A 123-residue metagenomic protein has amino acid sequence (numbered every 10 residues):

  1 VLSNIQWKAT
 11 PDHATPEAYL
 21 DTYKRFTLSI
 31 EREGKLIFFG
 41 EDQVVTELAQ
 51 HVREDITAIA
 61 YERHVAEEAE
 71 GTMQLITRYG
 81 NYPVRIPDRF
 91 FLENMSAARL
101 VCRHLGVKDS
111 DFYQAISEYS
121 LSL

Functional and structural regions predicted by a protein language model:
V1-L123: Acidic, Mg2+-coordinating active-site environments of NTP-dependent enzymes
